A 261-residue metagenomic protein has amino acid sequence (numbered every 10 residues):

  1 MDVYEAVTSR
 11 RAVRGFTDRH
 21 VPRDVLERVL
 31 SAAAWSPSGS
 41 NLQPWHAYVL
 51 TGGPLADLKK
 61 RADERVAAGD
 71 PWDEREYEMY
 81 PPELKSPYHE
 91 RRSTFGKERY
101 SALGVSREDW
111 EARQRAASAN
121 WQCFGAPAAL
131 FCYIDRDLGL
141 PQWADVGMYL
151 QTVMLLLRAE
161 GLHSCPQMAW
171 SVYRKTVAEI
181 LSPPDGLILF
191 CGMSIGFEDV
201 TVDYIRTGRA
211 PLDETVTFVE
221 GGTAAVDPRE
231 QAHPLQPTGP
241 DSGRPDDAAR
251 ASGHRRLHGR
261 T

Functional and structural regions predicted by a protein language model:
M1-T261: Acidic, surface-exposed loops and disordered segments
